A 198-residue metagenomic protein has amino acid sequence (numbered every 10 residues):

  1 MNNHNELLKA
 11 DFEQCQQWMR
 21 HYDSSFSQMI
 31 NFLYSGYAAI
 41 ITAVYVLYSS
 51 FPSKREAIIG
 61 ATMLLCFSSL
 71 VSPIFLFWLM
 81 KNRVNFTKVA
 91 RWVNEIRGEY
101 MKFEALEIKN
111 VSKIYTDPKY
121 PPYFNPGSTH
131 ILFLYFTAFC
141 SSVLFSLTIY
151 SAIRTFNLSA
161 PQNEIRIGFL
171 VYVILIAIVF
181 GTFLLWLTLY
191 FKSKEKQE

Functional and structural regions predicted by a protein language model:
N2-E6, A90-P126: Solvent-exposed, non-transmembrane helices and loops of integral membrane proteins
N2-N3, K194-E198: Short, charged juxtamembrane terminal tails flanking transmembrane helices
F12-D23, P122-Y123: Cytosolic juxtamembrane amphipathic/interface segments immediately preceding and feeding into a transmembrane helix
S24-N82, N125-K194: Alpha-helical transmembrane segments and their immediate juxtamembrane boundary regions in integral membrane proteins
I58, N85-K88, W92: Short acidic-hydrophobic sequence patches enriched in Asp/Glu that either
